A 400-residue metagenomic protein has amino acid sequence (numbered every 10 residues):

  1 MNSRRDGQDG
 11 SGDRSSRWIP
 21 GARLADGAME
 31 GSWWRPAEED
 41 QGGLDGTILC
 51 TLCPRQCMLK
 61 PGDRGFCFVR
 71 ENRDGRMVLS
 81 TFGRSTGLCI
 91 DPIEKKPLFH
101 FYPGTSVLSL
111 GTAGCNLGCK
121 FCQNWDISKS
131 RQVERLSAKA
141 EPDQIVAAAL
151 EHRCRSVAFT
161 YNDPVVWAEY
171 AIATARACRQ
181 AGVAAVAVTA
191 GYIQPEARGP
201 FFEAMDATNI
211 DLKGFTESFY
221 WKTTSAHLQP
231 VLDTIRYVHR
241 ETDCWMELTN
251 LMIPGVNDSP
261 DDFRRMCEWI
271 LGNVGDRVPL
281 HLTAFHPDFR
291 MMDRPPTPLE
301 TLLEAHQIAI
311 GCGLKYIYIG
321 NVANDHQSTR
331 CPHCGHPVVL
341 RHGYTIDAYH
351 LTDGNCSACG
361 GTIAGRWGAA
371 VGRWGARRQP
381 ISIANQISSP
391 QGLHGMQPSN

Functional and structural regions predicted by a protein language model:
M1-P61, G255-N400: Auxiliary Fe-S-binding modules of radical SAM enzymes
G46-L59, C89-K120: N-terminal pre-triad scaffold of radical SAM enzymes
L52, F66-V69, G114-L117, F121 (+2 more regions): Short, cysteine/histidine-rich loop/knuckle motifs that typically chelate Zn2+
Q56, K60, R70-R73, G118 (+3 more regions): Cys/His-rich metal-chelating microdomains
F66-R76, T81-L88, Q132-D143, T345-N355 (+1 more regions): Short cysteine/histidine-rich metal-coordination sites, predominantly Zn2+-binding motifs
M77-Y102, S106-V107, D143-N162, G360-R373 (+1 more regions): Short Fe-S-cluster ligation motifs
P103-A113, L117-P142, V146-H152: Glycine-rich active-site/cofactor-binding loop and its immediate structural neighborhood
K139-E300, I308: Conserved AdoMet/S-adenosylmethionine-binding subsite of the radical SAM
